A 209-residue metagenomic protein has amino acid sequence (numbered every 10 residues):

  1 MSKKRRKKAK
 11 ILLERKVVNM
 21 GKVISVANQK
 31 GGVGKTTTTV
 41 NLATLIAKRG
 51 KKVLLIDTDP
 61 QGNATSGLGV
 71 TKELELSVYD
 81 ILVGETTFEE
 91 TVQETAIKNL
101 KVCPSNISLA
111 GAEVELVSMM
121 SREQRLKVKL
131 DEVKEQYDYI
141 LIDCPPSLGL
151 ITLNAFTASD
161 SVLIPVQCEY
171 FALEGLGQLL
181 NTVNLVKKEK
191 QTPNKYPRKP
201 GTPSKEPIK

Functional and structural regions predicted by a protein language model:
M1-K209: P-loop NTP-binding core
